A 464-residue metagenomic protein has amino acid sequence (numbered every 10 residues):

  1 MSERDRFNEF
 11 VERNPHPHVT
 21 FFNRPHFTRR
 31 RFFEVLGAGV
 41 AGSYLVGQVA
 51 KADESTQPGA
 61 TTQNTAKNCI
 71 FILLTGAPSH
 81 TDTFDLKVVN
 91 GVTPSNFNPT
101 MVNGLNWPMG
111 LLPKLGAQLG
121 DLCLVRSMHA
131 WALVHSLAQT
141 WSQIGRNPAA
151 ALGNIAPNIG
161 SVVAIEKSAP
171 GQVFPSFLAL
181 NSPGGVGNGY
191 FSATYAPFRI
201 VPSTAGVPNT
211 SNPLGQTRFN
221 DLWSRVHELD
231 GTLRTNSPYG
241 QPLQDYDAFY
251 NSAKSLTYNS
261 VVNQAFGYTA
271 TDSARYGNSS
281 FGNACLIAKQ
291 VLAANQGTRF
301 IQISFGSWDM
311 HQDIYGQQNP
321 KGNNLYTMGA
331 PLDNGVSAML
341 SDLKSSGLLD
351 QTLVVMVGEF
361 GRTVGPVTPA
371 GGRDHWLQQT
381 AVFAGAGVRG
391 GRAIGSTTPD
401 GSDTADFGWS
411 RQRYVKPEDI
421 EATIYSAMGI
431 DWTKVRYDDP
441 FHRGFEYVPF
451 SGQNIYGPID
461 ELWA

Functional and structural regions predicted by a protein language model:
S2-A464: Ligand-binding pockets and gating/stacking loops
